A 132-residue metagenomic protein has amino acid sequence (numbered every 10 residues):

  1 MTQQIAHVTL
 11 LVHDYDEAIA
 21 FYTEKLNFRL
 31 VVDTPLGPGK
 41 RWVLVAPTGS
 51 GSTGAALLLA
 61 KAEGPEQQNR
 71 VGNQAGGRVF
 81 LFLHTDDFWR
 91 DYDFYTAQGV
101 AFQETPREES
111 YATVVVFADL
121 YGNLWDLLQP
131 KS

Functional and structural regions predicted by a protein language model:
M1-A6, R29-H84, Y92-L120, L128-S132: Vicinal oxygen chelate
T9, T23, T85: Ser/Thr-centric signal marking residues that sit in or immediately flank functional binding/regulatory motifs
L11-Y15, L36-P38: Conserved beta-strand-loop-alpha-helix junction that forms the acyl-donor binding cleft
D14-Y15, D86-W89: Helix N-cap motif at beta-to-alpha junctions
A18-T23, Y95, G122: Conserved active-site tyrosine of GNAT-family acetyltransferases
